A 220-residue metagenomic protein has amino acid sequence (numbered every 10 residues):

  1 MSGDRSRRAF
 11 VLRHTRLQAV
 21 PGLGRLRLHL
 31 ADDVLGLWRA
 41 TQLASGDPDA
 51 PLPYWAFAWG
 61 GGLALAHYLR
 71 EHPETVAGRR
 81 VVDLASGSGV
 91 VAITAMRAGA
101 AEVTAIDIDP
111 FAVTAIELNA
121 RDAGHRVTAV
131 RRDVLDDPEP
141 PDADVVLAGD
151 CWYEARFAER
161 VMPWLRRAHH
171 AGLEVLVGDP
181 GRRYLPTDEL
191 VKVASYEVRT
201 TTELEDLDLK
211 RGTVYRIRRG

Functional and structural regions predicted by a protein language model:
M1-G220: S-adenosylmethionine-dependent methyltransferases
